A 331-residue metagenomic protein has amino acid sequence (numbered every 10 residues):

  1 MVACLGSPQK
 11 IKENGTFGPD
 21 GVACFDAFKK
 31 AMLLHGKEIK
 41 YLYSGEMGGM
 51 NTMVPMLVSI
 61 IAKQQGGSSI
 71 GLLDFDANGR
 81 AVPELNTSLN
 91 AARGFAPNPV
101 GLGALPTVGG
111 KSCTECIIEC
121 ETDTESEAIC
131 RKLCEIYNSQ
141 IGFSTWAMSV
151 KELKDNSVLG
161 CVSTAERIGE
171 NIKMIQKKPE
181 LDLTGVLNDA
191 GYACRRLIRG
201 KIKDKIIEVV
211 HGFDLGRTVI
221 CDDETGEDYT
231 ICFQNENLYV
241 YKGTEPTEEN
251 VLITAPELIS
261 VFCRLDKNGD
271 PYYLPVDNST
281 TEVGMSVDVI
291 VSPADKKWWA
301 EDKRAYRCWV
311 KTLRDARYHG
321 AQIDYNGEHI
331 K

Functional and structural regions predicted by a protein language model:
M1-E38: Glycine-rich oxoanion-binding loops at beta->alpha junctions
V2-C4, T87-L133: A structural-propensity feature for long, helix-poor, extended segments
C24-F25, G45-M56, N78-E84: Short glycine/serine/threonine-rich phosphate/pyrophosphate-binding segments that cradle anionic phosphate groups
E38-G48, S69-L72: A short, small-residue-rich loop immediately preceding and capping a beta-strand
T52-V58, P83-S88, A92-F95, D155-V158: Short acidic, glycine/serine/threonine-rich loops at helix termini
I61-N86: Short, acidic/small-residue loops that bind anionic groups at enzyme active sites
R167-G226: Oxyanion-binding "anion nests"
K203-K331: C-terminal non-catalytic interaction/assembly regions of soluble proteins
